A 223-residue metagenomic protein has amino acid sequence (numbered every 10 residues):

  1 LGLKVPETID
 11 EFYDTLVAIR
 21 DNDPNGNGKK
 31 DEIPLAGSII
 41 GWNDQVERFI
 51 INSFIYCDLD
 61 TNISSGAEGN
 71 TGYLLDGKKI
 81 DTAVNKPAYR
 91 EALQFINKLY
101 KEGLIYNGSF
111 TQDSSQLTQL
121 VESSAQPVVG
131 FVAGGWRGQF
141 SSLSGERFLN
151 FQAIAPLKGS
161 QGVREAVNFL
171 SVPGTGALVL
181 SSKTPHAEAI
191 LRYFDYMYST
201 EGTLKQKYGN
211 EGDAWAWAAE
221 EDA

Functional and structural regions predicted by a protein language model:
L1-A223: Extracytoplasmic/secretory soluble proteins
